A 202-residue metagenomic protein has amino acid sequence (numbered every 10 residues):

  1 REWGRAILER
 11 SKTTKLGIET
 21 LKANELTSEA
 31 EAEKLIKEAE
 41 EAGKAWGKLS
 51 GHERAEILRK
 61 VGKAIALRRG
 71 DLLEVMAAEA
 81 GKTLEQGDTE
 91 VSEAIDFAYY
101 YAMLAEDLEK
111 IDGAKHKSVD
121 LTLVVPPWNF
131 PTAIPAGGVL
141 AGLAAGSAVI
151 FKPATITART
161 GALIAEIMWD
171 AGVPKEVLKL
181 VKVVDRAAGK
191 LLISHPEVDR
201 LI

Functional and structural regions predicted by a protein language model:
R1-K63, L67, E74-V75, Q86-P126: Terminal low-complexity tails and localization/encapsulation signals of metabolic enzymes
A77, M103-I202: Rossmann-like NAD(P) dinucleotide-binding subdomain of oxidoreductase/dehydrogenase enzymes
